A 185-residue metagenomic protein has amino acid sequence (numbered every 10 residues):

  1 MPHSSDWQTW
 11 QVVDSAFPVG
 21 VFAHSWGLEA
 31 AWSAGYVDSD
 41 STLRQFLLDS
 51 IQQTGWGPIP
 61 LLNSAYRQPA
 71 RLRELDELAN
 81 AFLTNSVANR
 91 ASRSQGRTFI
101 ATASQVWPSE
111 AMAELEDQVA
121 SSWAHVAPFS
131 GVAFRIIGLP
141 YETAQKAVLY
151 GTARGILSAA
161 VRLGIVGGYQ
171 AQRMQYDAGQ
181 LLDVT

Functional and structural regions predicted by a protein language model:
M1-W7: Charged, compositionally biased N-terminal leader segments and the immediate start of the first structured element
H3, Y36, D40-S41, I136 (+1 more regions): C-terminal auxiliary extensions adjacent to catalytic cores
W7-L72: Glycine/small-residue-rich interface belts in oligomeric ring/scaffold proteins and their assembly partners
Q11, F22, A111, L115-H125 (+2 more regions): N-terminal nucleophile
P18-A23, T54, L61, Y66 (+5 more regions): Short, contiguous, pocket-lining structural segments that sit at or immediately flank catalytic/ligand-binding sites
Q68-G138: Internal, conserved structured core segments that host functional sites
